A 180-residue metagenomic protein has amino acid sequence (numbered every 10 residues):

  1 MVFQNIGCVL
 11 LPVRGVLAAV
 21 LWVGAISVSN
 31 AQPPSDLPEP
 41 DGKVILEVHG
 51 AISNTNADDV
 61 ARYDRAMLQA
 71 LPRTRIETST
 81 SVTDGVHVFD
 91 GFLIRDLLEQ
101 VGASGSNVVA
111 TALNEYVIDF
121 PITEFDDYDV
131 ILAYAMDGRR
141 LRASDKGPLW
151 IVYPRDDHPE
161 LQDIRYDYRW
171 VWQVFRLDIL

Functional and structural regions predicted by a protein language model:
M1-L11: N-terminal secretory signal peptides that target proteins for export/translocation
G7, V23, V82-T83: A generic structural signal for short
R14-A25: Bacterial N-terminal signal peptides
S27-A31: Sec/Tat signal peptide C-region and signal peptidase I cleavage site
Q32-L180: N-terminal intrinsically disordered, low-complexity segments enriched in P/E/S/T
